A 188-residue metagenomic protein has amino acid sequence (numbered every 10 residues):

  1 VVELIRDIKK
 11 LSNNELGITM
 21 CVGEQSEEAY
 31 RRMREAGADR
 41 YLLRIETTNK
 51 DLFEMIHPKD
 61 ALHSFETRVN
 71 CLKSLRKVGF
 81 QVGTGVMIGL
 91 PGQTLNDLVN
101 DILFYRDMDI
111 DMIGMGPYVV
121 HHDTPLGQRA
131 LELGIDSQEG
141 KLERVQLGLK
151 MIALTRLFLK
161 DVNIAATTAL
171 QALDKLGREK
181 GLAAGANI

Functional and structural regions predicted by a protein language model:
V1-C71, Q81-I88, D111-G114: Core AdoMet radical
T19-V22, E139-E143: Catalytic beta/alpha-barrel core
M20-Q25, T167-L173: Glycine-rich beta-to-alpha transition loops that act as phosphate-gripper elements at the mouths of alpha/beta enzyme
D39, A61-L62, L103, L133-G134 (+1 more regions): Short alpha-helix boundary/capping motifs
D39-R40, I45, E66-Q128, V145-A165 (+2 more regions): Conserved C-terminal portion of the radical SAM core fold that forms the substrate/S-adenosylmethionine-binding
I56-L62, R129-K141: Short glycine-enriched, charge-decorated loop/helix-capping segments at active-site entrances that position
A165-T168, I188: Conserved active-site loop/cleft motifs that coordinate metal ions or position small ligands
D174-I188: Radical SAM enzyme core and accessory elements
